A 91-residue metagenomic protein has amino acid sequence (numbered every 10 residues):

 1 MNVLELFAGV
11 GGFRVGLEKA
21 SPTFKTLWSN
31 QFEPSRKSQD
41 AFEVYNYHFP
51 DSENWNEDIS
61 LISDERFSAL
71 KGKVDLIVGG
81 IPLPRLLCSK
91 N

Functional and structural regions predicted by a protein language model:
M1-N91: Conserved active-site and SAM-binding loop architecture of S-adenosyl-L-methionine-dependent nucleic-acid
